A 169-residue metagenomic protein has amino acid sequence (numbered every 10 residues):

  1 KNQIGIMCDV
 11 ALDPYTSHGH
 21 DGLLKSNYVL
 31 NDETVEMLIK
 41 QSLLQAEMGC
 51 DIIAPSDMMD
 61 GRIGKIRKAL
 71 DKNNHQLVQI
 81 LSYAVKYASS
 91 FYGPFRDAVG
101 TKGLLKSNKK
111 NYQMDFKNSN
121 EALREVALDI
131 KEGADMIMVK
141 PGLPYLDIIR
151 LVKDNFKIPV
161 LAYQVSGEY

Functional and structural regions predicted by a protein language model:
K1-Y169: Alpha/beta enzyme core
